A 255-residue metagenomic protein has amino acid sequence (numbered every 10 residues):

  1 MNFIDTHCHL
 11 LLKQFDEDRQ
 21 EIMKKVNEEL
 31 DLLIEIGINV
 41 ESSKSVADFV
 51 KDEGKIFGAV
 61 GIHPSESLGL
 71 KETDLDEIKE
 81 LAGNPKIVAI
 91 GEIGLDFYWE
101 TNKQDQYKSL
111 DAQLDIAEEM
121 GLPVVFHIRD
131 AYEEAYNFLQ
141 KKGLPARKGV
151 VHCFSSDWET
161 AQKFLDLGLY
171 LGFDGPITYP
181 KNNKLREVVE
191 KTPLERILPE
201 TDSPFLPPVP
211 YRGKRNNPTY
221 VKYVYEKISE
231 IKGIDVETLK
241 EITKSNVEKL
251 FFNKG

Functional and structural regions predicted by a protein language model:
M1-G255: Mid-domain alpha/beta scaffold segments of enzyme catalytic cores
